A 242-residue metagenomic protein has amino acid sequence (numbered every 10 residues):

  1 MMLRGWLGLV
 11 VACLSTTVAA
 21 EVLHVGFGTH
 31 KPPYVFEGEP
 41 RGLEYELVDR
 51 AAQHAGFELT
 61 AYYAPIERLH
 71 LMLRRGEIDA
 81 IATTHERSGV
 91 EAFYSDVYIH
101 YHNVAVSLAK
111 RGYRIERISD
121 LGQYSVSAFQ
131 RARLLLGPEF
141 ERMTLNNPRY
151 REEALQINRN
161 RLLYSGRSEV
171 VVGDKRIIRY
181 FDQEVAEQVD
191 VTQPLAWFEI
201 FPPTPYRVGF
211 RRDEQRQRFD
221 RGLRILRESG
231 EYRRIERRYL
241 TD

Functional and structural regions predicted by a protein language model:
S15-T17: N-terminal signal peptide c-region/cleavage motif recognized by signal peptidases
A20-V90, E152-E153, F219, S229 (+1 more regions): Extracytoplasmic small-molecule ligand-binding "clamshell" domains of the periplasmic binding protein/Venus flytrap
V22-F36, I118-L134, E169: Short loop->beta-strand "edge-of-pocket" segments that line small-molecule binding or catalytic clefts across diverse
F27-K31, H102-N103, E187-R224, T241-D242: Periplasmic-binding protein-like
Y45-H54, R111, I118-A132, P205-D242: Extended ligand-binding regions for polar small-molecule ligands
V48-A55, D96-V97, D120-G122, Q130-A154 (+2 more regions): Ligand-binding cleft/hinge of the Venus flytrap
A61-L121, R131-L136, E141, P194-I200: Acidic, polar ligand-binding/catalytic clefts
Y62-Y63, E67-I78, F93, S119 (+2 more regions): Short helices/loops that flank or line small-molecule/ion binding pockets
